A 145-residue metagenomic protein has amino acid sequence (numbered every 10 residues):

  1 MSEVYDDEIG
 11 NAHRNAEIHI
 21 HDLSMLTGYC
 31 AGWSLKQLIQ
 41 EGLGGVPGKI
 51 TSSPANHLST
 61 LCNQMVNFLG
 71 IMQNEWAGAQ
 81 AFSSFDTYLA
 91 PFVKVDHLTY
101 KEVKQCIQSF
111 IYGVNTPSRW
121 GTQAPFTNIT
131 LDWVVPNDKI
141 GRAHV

Functional and structural regions predicted by a protein language model:
M1-R142: Catalytic alpha/beta active-site cores
